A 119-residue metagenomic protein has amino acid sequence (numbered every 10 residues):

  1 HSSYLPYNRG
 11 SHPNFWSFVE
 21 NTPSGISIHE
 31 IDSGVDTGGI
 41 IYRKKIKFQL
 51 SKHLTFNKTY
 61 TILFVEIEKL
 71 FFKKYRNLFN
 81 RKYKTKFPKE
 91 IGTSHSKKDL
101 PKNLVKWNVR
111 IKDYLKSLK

Functional and structural regions predicted by a protein language model:
S2-W107: Donor/substrate-binding cores of folate-linked one-carbon enzymes
S117-K119: Eukaryote-biased recognition of C-terminal alpha-helical segments
